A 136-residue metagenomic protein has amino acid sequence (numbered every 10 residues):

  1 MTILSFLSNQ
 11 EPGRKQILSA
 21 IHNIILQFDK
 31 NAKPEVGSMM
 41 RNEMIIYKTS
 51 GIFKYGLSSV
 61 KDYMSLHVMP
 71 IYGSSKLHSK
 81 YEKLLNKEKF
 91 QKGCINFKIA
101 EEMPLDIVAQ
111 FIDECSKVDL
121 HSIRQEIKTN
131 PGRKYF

Functional and structural regions predicted by a protein language model:
M1-F136: Charge-dense, helix-prone N-terminal extensions
